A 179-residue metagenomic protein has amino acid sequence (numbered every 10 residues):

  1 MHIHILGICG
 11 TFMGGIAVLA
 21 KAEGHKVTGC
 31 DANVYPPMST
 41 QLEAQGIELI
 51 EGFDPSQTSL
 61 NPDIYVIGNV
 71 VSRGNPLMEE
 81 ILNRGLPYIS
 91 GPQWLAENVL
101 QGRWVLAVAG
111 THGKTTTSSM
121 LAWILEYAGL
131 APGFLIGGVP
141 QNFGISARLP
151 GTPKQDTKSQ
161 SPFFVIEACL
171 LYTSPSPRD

Functional and structural regions predicted by a protein language model:
M1-M38, E43-L49, N61-Y65, N83-L86: ATP-dependent carboxylate-amine ligase
F12, G113, R178-D179: Alpha-helical hinge/cap motifs
L19-A22, E43, Q57-L60, N69 (+1 more regions): Phosphate-binding loop of NTP-binding sites
C30-A32, I166-A168, R178: Active-site flanking residues adjacent to catalytic metal/cofactor-binding acidic residues
G52-P55: Conserved SAM/SAH-binding loop
